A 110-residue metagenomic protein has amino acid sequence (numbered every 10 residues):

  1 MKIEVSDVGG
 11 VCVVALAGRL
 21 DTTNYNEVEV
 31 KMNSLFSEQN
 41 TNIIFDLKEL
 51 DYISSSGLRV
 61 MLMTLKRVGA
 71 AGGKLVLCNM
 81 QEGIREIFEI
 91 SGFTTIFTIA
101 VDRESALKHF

Functional and structural regions predicted by a protein language model:
M1-A15: Short beta-strand/loop segment at the start of cytosolic alpha/beta domains
V8-G9, K48, E104: Conserved catalytic submotifs in the C-terminal HATPase_c
L20, R103-E104: Residue-level detector of flexible, active-site-proximal loop/helix-junction positions within diverse enzyme catalytic
L20-I96: Amphipathic alpha-helical interaction surfaces in cytosolic regulatory modules
E82, E104-S105: Acidic phosphotransfer microenvironment of two-component signaling modules
T98-D102: Short acidic-hydrophobic, aromatic-tinged amphipathic segments that line or gate anion-handling sites
